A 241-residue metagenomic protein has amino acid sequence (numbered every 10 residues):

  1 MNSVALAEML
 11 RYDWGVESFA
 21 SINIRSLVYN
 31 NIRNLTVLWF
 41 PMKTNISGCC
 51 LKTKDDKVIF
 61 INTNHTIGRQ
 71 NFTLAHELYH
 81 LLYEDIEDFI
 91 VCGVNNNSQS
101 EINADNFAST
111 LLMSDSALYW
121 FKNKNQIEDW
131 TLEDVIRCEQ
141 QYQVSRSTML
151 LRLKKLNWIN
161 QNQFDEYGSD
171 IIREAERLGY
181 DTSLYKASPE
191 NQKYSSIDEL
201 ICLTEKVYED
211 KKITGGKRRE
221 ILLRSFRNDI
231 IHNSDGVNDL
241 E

Functional and structural regions predicted by a protein language model:
M1-E241: Active-site hotspot residues in diverse enzymes, especially metal/ion-binding acidic/histidine motifs
